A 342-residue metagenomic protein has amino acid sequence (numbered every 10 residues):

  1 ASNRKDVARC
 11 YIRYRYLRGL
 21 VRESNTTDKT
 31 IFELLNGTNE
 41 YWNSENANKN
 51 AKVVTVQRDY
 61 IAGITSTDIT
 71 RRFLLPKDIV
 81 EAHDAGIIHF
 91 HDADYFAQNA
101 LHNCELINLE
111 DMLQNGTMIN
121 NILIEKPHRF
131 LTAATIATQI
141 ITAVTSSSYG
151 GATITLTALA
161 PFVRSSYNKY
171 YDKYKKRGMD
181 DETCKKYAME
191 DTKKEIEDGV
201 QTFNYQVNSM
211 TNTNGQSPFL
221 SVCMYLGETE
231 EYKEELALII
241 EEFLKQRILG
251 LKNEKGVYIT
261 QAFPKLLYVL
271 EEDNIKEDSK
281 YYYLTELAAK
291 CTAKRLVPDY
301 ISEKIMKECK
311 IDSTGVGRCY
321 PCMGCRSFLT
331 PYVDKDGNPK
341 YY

Functional and structural regions predicted by a protein language model:
A1-S2: N-terminal alpha-helical targeting/anchoring segments
R9-Y342: Conserved catalytic cores of very large enzyme subunits
